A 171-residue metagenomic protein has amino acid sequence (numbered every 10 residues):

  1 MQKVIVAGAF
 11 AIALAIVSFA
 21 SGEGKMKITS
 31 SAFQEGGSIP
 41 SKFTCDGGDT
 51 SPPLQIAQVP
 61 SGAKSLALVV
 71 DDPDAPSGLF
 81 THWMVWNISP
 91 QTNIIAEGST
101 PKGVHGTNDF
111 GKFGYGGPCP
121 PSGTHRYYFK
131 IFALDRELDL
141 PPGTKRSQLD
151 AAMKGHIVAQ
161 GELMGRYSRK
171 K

Functional and structural regions predicted by a protein language model:
M1-I5: Positively charged n-region of N-terminal signal peptides that target proteins for export
A7-V17: Bacterial N-terminal signal peptides
S18-K171: N-terminus-centered regions that define maturation/targeting leaders and the start of the first functional domain
